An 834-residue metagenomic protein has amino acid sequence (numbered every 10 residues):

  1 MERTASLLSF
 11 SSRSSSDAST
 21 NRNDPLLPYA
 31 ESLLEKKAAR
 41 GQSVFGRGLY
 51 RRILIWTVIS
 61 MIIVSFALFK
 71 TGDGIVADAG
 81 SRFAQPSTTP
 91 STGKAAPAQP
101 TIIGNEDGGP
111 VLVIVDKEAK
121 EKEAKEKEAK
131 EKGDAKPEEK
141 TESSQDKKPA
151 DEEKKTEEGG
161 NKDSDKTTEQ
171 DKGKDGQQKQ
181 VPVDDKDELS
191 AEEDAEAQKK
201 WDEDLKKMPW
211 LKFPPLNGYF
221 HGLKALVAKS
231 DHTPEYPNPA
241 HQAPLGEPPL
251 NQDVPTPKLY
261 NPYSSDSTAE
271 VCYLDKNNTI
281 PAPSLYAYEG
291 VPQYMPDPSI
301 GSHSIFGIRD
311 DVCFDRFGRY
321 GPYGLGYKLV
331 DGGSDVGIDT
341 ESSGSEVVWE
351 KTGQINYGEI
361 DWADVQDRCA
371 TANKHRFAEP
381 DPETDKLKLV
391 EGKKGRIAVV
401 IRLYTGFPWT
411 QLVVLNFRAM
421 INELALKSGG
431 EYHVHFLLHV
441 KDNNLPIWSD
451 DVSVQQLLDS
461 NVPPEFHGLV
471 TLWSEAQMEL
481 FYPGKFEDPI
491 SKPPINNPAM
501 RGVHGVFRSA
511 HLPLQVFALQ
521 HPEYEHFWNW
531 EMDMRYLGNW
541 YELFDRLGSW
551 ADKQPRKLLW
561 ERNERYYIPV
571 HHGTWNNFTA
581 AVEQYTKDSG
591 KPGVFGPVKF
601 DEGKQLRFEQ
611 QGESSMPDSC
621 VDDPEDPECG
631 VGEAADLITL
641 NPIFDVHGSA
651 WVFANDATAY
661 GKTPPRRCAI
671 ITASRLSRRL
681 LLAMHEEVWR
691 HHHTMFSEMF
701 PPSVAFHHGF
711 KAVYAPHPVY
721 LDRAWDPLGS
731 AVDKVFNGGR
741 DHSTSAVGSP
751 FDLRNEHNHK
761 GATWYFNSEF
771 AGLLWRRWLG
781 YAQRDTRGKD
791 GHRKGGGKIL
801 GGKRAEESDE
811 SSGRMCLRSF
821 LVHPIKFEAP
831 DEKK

Functional and structural regions predicted by a protein language model:
E2-G108, L112, A705: N-terminal signal-anchor transmembrane helix specifying type II single-pass membrane topology of secretory-pathway
I53, S65-F69, D545-A551, R556-G772: Catalytic core and acceptor-binding pocket of nucleotide-sugar-dependent glycosyltransferases
R82-Y323, Y327-G333, D339, T352 (+1 more regions): Fungal extracellular Ser/Thr-rich, low-complexity intrinsically disordered regions
E341, E350-R402, P408: N-proximal low-complexity "stem/linker" segments adjacent to membrane-targeting elements
G358, R376-F377, P408-N416, K492-A510 (+1 more regions): Phosphate/oxyanion-binding active-site loops and adjacent basic polyanion-contact surfaces
W409-E423, D451-Q456, H511-L512, L543-F544 (+1 more regions): Well-ordered, non-membrane alpha-helical segments in soluble/globular domains
N444-P522, S549, P555: Active-site-proximal specificity loops/subdomain of glycosyltransferases
Y524-D533: Short beta-strand-to-loop acidic/aromatic patch adjacent to the donor-nucleotide binding site
